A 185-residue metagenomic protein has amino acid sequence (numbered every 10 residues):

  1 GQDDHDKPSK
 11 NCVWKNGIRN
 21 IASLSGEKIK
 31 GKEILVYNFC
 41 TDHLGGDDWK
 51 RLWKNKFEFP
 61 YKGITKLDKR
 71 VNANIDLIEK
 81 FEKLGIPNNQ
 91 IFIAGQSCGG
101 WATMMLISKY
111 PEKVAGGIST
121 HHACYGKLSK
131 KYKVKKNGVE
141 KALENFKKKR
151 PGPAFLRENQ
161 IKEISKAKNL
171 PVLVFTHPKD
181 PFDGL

Functional and structural regions predicted by a protein language model:
G1-E27: Short, surface-exposed "cap/lid" segments of acyl-processing enzymes
Q2-H5, D42-G46, S97-W101, A123-G126 (+1 more regions): Solvent-exposed loop/turn segments at secondary-structure junctions within structured extracellular/periplasmic domains
D6-C12, L44-K62, K141-P153: Surface-exposed intrinsically disordered loops and tails
A22-K54: Conserved alpha/beta-hydrolase
L35-C40, Q90-A94, G116-T120, P171-T176: Structural recognition of the beta-strand scaffold that forms the well-ordered cores of secreted hydrolase catalytic
L52-G85: Alpha/beta-hydrolase active-site loop
N89-V139, L143-F146: Primarily recognizes the serine-hydrolase "nucleophile elbow" in alpha/beta-hydrolase and SGNH/GDSL folds
C124-L185: The feature captures the conserved acid-bearing segment of alpha/beta-hydrolase catalytic domains
